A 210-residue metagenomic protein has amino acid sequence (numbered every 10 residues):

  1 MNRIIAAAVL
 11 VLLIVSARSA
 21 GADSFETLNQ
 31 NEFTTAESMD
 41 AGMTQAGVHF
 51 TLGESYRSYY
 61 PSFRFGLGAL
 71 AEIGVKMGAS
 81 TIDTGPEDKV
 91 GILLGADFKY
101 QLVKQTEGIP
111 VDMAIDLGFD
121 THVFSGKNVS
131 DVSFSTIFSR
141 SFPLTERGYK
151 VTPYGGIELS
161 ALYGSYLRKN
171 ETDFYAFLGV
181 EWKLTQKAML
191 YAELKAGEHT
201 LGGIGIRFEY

Functional and structural regions predicted by a protein language model:
M1-F33, S38: Cleavable N-terminal export/targeting peptides
D23-G47, L52-S55, T81, T106-G108 (+2 more regions): Outer-membrane beta-barrel transmembrane domain signature
H49-V123: Glycine- and aromatic-enriched membrane insertion/assembly motifs of diderm outer-membrane and organelle channel
